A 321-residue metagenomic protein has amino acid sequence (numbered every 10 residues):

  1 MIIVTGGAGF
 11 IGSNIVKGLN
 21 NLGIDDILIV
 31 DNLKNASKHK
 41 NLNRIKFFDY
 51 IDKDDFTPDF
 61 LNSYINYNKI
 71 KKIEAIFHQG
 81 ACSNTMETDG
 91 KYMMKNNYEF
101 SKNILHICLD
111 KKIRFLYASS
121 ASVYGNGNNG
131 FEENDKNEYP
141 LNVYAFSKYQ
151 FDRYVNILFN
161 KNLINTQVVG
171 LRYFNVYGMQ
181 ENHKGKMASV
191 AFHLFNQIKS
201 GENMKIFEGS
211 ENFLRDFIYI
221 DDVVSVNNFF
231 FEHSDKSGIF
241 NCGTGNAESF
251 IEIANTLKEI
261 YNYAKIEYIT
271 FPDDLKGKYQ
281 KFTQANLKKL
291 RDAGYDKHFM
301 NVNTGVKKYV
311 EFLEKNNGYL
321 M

Functional and structural regions predicted by a protein language model:
M1, D25-D26, R114, Q167 (+1 more regions): Residues at the starts of beta-strands that form the adenosine-phosphate
I2-L22: N-terminal Rossmann NAD(P)H-binding glycine-rich loop of SDR-like oxidoreductase domains
T5, V30, I76-G80, F115-A121 (+1 more regions): SDR active-site strand-loop-helix element
I29-F56: Glycine-rich phosphate-binding loop and adjoining beta1-alpha1-beta2 segment of Rossmann-like nucleotide-binding folds
R44, K53, D59-N96: NAD(P)H-binding glycine-rich loop region in Rossmannoid oxidoreductase-like domains and their noncatalytic homologs
K91, K95, E99-N103, D110 (+5 more regions): Catalytic helix-loop patch of NAD(P)-dependent Rossmann-fold dehydrogenases
N129, R153-F229, T256-K258: NAD(P)-dependent short-chain dehydrogenase/reductase
S200-M321: C-terminal substrate-binding subdomain of Rossmann-fold SDR/epimerase-dehydratase oxidoreductases
